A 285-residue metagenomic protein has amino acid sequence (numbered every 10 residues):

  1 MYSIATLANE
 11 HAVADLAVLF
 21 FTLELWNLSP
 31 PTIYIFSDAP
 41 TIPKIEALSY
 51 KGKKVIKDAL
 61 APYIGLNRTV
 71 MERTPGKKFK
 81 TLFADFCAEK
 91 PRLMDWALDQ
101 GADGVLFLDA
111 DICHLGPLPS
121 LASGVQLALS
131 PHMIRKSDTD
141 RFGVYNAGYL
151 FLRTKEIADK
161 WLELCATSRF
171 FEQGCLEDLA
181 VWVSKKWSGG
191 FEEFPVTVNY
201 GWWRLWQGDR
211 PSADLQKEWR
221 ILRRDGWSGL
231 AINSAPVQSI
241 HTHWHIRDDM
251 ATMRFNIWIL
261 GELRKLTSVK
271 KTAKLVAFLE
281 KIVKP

Functional and structural regions predicted by a protein language model:
M1-G76, D99-G101, I259, T267-P285: N-terminal anchoring/stem segment of glycosyltransferases
H11-A12, P40-T41, A61-P62, I112-H114 (+5 more regions): Short, solvent-exposed loop/turn segments at secondary-structure junctions
L16, P91, E172-L176: Conserved glycosyltransferase catalytic-site signature
L16-A17, F21, Y63-V70, K136-Y145 (+2 more regions): Short, charged, surface-exposed secondary-structure boundary motifs
L82-F83: Extracytoplasmic beta-rich repeat domains
F86-D140, V144, F151, K155: GT-A fold catalytic core of metal-dependent nucleotide-sugar glycosyltransferases, centered on the diacidic
L108, Y145-G148, E172, P236: Residues that flank catalytic or metal-binding motifs in active/ligand-binding sites
K155-F255: Catalytic core and acceptor-binding pocket of nucleotide-sugar-dependent glycosyltransferases
